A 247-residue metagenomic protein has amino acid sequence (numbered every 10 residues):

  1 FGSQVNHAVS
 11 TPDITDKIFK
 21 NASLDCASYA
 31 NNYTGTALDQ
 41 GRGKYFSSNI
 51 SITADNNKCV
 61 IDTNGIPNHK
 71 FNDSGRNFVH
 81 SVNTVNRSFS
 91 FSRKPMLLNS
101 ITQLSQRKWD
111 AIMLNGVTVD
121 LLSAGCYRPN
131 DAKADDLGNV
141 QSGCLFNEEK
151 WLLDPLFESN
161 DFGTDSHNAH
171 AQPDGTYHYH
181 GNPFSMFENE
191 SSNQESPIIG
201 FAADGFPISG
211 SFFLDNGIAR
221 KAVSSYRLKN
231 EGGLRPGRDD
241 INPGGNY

Functional and structural regions predicted by a protein language model:
G2-E158: Solvent-exposed N-terminal domain segments of exported/luminal and surface proteins
S3, T36, R42-K44, I66 (+10 more regions): Intrinsically disordered, low-complexity regions
F89-F91, I112, H167, Y179 (+1 more regions): Generic structural hydrophobic/aromatic packing signal, biased to beta-strands
F162-A169: Short, recurring structural edge motifs at helix starts
A169-Y247: Domain-length functional cores that host ligand/cofactor binding and catalytic or interaction surfaces in mature
